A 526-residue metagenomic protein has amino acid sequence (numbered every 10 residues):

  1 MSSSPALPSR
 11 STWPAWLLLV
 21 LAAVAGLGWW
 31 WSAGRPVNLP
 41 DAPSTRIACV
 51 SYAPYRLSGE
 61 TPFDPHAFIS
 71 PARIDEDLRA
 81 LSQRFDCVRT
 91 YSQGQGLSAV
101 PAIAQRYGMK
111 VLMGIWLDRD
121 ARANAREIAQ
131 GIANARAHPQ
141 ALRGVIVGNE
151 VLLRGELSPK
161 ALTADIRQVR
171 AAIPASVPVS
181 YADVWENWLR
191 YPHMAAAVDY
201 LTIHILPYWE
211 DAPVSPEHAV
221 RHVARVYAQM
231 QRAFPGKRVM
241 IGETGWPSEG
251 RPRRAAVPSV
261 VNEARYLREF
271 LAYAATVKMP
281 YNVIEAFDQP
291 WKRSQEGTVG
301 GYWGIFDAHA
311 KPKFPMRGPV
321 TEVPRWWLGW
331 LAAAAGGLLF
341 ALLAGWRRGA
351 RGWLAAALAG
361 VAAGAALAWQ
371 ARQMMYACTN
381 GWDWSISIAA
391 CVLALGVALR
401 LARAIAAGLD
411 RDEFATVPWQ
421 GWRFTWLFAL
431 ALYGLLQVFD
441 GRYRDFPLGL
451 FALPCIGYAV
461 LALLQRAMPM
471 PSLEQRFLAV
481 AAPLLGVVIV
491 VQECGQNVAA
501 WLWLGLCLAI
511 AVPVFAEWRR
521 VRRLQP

Functional and structural regions predicted by a protein language model:
G28-A80, R84: Boundary/entry segment of secreted carbohydrate-active catalytic domains
V50, V88, V145, L201 (+2 more regions): Conserved, mostly hydrophobic/aromatic
D64, V100-P178: Substrate-binding cleft of extracellular glycoside hydrolase catalytic domains
Y107, M113, R143, N149 (+2 more regions): Aromatic- and acid-rich polysaccharide-binding/catalytic face of secreted or lumenal carbohydrate-active enzymes
I115, V169-L189, K237-E243, M279-Q289: Aromatic-lined carbohydrate-recognition surfaces of secreted/lumenal glycan-active proteins
W209-G250, Q420, R444-G449, P469-S472: Glycoside hydrolase catalytic-domain groove-lining segments
P247, A255-R317: Substrate-binding cleft of secreted/luminal carbohydrate-active enzymes
R347-P526: Alpha-helical transmembrane segments of integral membrane proteins
